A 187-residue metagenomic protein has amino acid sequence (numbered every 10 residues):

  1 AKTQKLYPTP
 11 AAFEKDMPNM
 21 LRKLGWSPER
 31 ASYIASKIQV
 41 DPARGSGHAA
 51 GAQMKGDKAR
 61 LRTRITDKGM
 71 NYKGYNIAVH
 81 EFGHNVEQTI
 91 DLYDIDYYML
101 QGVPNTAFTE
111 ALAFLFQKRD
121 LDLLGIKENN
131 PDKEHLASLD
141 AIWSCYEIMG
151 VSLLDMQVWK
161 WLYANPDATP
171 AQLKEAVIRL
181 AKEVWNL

Functional and structural regions predicted by a protein language model:
A1-K58: Contiguous, non-catalytic segments that form substrate-binding/exosite surfaces or channel walls
P8, H48-A49, I65-I77, M99-F108 (+2 more regions): Alpha-helix capping and helix-loop boundary segments enriched in small/acidic/polar residues
D16-L24, E81, N85, T89 (+3 more regions): Generic, well-ordered alpha-helical scaffold segments in large soluble proteins
A49-R60, F82-Y93, E128-N130, L187: Active-site-adjacent bridging/hinge elements
G56-I65, D155-M156: Glycine-rich, often proline-containing surface loops adjacent to acidic residues and nearby aromatics that form
T63-L92, A113-F114: Active-site recognition of the HExxH zinc-binding catalytic motif
I90-W143: Post-HExxH zinc-binding segment in Zn-dependent metallohydrolases
D122-L187: Long, amphipathic alpha-helical stalk/connector segments used for oligomerization, subunit docking, or mechanical
